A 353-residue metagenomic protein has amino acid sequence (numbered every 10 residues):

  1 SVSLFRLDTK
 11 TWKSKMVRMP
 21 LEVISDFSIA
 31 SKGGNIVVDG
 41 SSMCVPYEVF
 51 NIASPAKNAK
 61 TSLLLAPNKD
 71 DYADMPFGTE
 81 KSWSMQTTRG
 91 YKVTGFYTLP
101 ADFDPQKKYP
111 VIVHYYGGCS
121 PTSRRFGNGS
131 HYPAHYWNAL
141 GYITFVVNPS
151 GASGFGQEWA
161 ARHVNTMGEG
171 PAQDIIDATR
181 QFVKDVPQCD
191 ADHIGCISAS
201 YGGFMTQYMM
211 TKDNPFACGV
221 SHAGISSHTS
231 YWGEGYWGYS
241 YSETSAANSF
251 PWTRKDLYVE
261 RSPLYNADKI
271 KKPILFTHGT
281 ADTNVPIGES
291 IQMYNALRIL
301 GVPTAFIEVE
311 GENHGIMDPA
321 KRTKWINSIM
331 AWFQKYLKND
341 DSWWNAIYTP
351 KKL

Functional and structural regions predicted by a protein language model:
S1, P46, Q106-K108, A191 (+1 more regions): Short secondary-structure junction motifs
V2, S14-D104, R124, G129-A139 (+1 more regions): Non-catalytic accessory segments flanking enzyme active sites
V2-S3, R124, H163, G195: Long, heptad-repeat coiled-coil alpha-helices that serve as cytosolic signaling/dimerization stalks in transmembrane
S41, H114-G118, S200, G279: Glycine-rich His-Gly loop
V93, P110, H193: Alpha/beta-hydrolase fold active-site loops
L99, Q106-G118: Short beta-strand element of the alpha/beta-hydrolase
C119-P121, T144: Serine-hydrolase catalytic-loop signature spanning alpha/beta hydrolases and amidase-signature enzymes
S130-A139, V146-L353: Active-site-proximal cap/loop segments of hydrolase catalytic domains
